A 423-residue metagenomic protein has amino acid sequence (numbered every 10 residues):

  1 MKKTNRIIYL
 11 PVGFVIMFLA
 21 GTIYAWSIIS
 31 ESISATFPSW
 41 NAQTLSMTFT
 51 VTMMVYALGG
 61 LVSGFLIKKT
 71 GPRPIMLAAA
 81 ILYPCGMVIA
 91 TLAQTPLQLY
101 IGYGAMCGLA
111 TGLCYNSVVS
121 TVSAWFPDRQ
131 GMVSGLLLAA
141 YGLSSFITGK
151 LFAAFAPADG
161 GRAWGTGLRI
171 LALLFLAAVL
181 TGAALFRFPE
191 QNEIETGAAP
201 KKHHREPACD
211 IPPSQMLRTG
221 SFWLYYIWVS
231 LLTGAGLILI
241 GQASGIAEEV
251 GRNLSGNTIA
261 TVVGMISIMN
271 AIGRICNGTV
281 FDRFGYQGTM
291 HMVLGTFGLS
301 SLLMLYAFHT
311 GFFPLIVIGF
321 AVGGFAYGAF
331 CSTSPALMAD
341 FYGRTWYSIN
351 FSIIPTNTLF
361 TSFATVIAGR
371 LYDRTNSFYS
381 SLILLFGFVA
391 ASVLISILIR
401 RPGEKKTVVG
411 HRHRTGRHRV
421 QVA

Functional and structural regions predicted by a protein language model:
W26-E31, S214-N277, A364, A368: Extracytoplasmic gate region of multi-pass secondary transporters
I33, L113-F126, V133-S134, A329-Y342: Intracellular juxtamembrane helix-capping segments at the cytosolic ends of symmetry-related transmembrane helices
I33-S34, L66-I67, K150-G160, A247-E248 (+2 more regions): Interfacial helix-cap and linker-helix signal at transmembrane-aqueous boundaries of multi-pass secondary transporters
L58-P96: Conserved MFS/SLC helix-loop-helix module at the cytosolic interface between two early adjacent transmembrane helices
Q98-L113, P314-G328: Hydrophobic core of transmembrane alpha-helices in multi-pass small-molecule transporters, especially MFS/SLC-type
A140-Q191: Helix-loop-helix hairpin linking two adjacent transmembrane segments in secondary transporters
A235, T258-C276, F281-L337: C-terminal transmembrane helical hairpin of 12-TM major facilitator-type secondary transporters
A339-T375: A late C-terminal transmembrane helix in Major Facilitator Superfamily
